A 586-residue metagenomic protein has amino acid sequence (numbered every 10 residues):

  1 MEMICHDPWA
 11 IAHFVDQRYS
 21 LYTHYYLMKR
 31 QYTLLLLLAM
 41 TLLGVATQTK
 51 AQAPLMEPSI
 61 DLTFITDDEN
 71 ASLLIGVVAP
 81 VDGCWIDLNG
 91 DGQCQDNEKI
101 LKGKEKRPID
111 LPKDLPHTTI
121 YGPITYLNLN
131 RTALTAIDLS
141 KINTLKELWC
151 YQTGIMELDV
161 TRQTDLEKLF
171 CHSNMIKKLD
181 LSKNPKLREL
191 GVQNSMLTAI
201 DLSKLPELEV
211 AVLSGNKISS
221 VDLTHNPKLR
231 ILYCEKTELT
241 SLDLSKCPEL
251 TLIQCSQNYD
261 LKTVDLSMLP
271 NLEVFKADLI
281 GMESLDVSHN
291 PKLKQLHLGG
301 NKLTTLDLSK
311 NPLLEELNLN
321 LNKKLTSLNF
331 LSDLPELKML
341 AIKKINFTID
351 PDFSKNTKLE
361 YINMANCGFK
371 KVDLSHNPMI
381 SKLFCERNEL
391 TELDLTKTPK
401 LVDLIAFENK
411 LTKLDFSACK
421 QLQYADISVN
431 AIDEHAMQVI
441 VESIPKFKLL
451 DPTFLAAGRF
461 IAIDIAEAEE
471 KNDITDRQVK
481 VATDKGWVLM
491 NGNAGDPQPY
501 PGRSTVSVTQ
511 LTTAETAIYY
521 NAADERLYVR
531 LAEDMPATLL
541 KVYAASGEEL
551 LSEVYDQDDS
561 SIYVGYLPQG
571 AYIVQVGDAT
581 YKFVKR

Functional and structural regions predicted by a protein language model:
E2, M28-Q31, K585-R586: Positively charged n-region of N-terminal signal peptides that target proteins for export
W9, H13-L27: Short, Lys/Arg-enriched N-terminal segments with co-localized hydrophobic residues within the first ~10-30 amino acids
A10, Q510-R586: C-terminal outer-membrane/trafficking sorting elements
Y22-T23, K29-L34, T41-E147, G154 (+14 more regions): N-terminal capping/linker segments that flank leucine-rich repeat
P108-L111, V160, L374, V564-Y566: Short, flexible loop/turn segments at beta-strand junctions in immunoglobulin-like and fibronectin type III
L129-A133, W149-G154, D165, F170-M175 (+20 more regions): Concave beta-strand-loop units of leucine-rich repeat
I137, L158, L179, I200 (+13 more regions): Canonical leucine-rich repeat
